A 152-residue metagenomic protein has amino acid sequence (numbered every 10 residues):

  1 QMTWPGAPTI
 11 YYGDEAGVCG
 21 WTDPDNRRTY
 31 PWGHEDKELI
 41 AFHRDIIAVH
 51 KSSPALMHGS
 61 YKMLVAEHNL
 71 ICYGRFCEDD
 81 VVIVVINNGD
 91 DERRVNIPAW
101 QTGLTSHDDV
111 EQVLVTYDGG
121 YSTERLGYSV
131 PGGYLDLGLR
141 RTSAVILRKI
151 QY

Functional and structural regions predicted by a protein language model:
Q1, G13-E15, I46, I83 (+2 more regions): Conserved, mostly hydrophobic/aromatic
Q1-K37: Aromatic/acidic polysaccharide-binding cleft in carbohydrate-active enzymes
M2-W4, F76-E78, G138: Extracellular/periplasmic catalytic domains that process cell-envelope and extracellular macromolecules
G17-G20, E92-R93, G120: Flexible loop/turn segments at secondary-structure boundaries
Y30-L64: Aromatic- and carboxylate-lined catalytic core of secreted/periplasmic carbohydrate-active enzymes
L64-L104, I146: Carbohydrate-binding surface patches
W100-G119: Solvent-exposed beta-hairpin/edge-strand motifs
R125-Y152: C-terminal beta-strand-rich structural cap/linker in extracellular carbohydrate-active enzymes
